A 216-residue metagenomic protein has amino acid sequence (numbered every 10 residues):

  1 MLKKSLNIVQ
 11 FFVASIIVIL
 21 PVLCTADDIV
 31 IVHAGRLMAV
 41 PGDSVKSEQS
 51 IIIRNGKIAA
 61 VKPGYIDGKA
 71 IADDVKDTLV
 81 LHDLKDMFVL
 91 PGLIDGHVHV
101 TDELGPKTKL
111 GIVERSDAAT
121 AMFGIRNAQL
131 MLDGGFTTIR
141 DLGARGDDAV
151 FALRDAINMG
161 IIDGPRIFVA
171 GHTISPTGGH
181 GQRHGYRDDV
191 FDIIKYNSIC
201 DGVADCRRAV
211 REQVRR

Functional and structural regions predicted by a protein language model:
M1-F12: Bacterial N-terminal signal peptides that target proteins for export
Q10-P21: Bacterial N-terminal signal peptides
C24-A26: Boundary at the C-terminal end of the N-terminal hydrophobic targeting segment
L37, G42-L90: Histidine-rich, glycine-flanked metal-binding segment
M87-D155, M159-I161, T177: Metal-associated gating/positioning segment near the N- to mid-region
L110-M122, V190-R208: Active-site mouth loops of central-metabolism enzymes
L132, V214-R215: Non-catalytic positions within long, well-ordered alpha-helices that form the structural scaffold/packing of enzyme
F136-A204: Active-site loop-helix segments enriched in His/Asp/Glu that coordinate and activate a nucleophilic water at divalent
